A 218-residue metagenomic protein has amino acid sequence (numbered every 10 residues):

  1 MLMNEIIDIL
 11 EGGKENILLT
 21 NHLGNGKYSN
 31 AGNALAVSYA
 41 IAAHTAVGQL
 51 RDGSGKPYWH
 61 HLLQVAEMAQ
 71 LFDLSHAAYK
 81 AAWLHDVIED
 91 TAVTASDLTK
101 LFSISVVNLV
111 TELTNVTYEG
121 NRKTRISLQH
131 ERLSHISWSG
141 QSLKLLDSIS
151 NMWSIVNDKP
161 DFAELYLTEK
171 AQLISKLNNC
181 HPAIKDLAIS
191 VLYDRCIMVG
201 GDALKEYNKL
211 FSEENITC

Functional and structural regions predicted by a protein language model:
L2-C218: Active-site helical microenvironments for divalent-metal-assisted chemistry
